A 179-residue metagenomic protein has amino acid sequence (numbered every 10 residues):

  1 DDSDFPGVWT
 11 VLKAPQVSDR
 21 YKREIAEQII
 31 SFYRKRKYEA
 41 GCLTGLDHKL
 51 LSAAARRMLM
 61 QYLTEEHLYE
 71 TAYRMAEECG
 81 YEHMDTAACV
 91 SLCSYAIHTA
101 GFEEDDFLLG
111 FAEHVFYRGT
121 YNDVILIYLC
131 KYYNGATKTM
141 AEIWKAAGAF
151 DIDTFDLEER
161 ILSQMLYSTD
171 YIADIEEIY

Functional and structural regions predicted by a protein language model:
D1-Y179: Non-catalytic all-alpha helical scaffold/repeat segments
